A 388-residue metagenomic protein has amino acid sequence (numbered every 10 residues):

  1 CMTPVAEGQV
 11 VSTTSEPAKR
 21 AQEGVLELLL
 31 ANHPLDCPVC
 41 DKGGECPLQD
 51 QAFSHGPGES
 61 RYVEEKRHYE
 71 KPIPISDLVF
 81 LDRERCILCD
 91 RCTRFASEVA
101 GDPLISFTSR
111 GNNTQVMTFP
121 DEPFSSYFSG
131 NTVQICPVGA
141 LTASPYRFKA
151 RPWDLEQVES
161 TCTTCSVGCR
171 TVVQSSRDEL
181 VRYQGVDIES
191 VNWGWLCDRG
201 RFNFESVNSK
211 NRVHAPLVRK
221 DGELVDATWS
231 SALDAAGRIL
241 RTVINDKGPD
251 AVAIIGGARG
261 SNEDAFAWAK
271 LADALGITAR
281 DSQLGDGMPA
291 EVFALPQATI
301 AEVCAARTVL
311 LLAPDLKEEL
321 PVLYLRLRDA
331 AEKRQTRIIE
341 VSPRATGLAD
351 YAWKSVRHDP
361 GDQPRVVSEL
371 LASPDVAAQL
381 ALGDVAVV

Functional and structural regions predicted by a protein language model:
C1-T163, V167-T171, S176-E179: Fe-S ferredoxin-like electron-transfer domains and their immediately adjacent linker/connector regions across
L30, P34, D82, C89 (+5 more regions): Catalytic alpha/large subunits of respiratory electron-transfer oxidoreductases, centered on bis-MGD molybdoenzymes
